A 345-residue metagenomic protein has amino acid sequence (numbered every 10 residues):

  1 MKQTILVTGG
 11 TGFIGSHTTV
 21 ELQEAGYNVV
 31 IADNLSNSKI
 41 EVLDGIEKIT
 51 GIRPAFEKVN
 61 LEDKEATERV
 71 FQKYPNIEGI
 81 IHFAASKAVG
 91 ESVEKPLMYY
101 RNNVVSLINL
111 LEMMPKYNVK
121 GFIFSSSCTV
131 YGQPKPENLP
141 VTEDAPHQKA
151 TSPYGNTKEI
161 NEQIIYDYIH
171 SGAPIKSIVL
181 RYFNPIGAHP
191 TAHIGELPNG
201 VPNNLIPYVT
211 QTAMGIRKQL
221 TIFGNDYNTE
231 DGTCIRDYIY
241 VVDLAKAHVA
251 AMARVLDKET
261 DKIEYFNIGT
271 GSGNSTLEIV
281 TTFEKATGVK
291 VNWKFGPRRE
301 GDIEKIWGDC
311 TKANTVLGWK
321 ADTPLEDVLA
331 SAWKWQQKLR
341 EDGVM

Functional and structural regions predicted by a protein language model:
K2-G79, V201: N-terminal Rossmann/SDR dinucleotide-binding element
H17, E21, M113, I164 (+1 more regions): Rossmann-fold NAD(P)-dependent oxidoreductase module
N28, K120-G121, K176: Residues at the starts of beta-strands that form the adenosine-phosphate
V59, I206-M345: C-terminal substrate-binding subdomain of Rossmann-fold SDR/epimerase-dehydratase oxidoreductases
A66, N109-M113, D243-K246: Conserved mid-core alpha-helix of short-chain dehydrogenase/reductase
E78-I81, I123: N-terminal Rossmann-like NAD(P) cofactor-binding module of classical short-chain dehydrogenase/reductase
A84-K87, S126-S127: Conserved NAD(P)H cofactor-binding loop of Rossmann-fold oxidoreductase domains
E94-L97, R101, V105-E112, K116 (+2 more regions): Catalytic helix-loop patch of NAD(P)-dependent Rossmann-fold dehydrogenases
